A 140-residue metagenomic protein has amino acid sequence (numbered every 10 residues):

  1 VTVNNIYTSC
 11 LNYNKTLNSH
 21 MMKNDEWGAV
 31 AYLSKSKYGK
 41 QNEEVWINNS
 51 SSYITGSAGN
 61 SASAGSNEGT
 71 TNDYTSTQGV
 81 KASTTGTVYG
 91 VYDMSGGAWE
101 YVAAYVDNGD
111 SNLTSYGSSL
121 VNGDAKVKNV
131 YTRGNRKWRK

Functional and structural regions predicted by a protein language model:
V1-M94: Short aromatic-cysteine micro-motif
A98-K140: Surface-exposed recognition segments
